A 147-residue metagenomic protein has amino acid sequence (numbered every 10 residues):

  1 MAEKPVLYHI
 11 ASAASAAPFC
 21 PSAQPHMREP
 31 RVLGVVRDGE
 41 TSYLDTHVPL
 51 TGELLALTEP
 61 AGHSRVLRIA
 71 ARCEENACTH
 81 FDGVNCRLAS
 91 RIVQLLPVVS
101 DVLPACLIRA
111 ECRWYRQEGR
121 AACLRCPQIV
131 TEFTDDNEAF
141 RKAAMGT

Functional and structural regions predicted by a protein language model:
A2-T147: Cysteine-centered metal-binding/redox modules
